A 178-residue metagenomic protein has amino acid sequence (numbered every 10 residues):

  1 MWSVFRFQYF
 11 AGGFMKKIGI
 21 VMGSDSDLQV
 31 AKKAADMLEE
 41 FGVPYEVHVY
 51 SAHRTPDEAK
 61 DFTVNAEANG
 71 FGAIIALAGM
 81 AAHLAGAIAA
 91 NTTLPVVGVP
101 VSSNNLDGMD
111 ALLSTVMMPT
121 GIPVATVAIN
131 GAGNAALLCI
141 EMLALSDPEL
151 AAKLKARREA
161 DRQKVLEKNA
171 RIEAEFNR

Functional and structural regions predicted by a protein language model:
W2-F14: Short, Lys/Arg-enriched N-terminal segments with co-localized hydrophobic residues within the first ~10-30 amino acids
K16-R54: Glycine-rich phosphate/diphosphate-binding loop of Rossmann-like nucleotide-binding domains
A35, K60-T63, A90, D107-P119: Active-site-proximal loop->helix
V47-A68: N-terminal beta-loop-helix "entrance" segment that forms/cooperates in small-molecule cofactor or anionic ligand
F62-P100: Glycine-rich phosphate-binding loop
L106-A152: Short, glycine-/small-residue-rich phosphate/pyrophosphate-handling segment
L143-R178: Glycine-rich phosphate/pyrophosphate-binding loop and the adjoining helix
